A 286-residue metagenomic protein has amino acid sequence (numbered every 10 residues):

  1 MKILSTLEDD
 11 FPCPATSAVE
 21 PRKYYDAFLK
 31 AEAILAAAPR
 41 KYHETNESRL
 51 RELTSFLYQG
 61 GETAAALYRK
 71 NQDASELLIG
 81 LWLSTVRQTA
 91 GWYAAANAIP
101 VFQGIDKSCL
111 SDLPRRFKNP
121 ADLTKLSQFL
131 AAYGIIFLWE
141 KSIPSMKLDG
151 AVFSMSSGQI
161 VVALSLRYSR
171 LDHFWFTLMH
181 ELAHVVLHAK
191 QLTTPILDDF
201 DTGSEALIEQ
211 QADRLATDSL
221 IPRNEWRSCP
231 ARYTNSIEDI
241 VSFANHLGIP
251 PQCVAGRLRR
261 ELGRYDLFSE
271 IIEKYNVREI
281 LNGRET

Functional and structural regions predicted by a protein language model:
M1-T286: Active-site hotspot residues in diverse enzymes, especially metal/ion-binding acidic/histidine motifs
